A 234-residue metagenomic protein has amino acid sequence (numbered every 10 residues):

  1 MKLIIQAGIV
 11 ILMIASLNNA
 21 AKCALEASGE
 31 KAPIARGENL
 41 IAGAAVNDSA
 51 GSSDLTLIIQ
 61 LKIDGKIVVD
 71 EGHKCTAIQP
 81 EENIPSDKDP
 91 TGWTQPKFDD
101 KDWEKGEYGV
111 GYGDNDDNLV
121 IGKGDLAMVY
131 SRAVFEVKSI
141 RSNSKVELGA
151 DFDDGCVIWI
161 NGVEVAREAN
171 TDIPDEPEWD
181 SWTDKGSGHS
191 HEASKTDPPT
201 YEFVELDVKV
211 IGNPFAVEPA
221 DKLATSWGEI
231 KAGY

Functional and structural regions predicted by a protein language model:
K2-V10: Sec-dependent signal peptide recognition, specifically the positively charged N-region followed immediately by
I14-A21: C-terminal segment of classical bacterial N-terminal signal peptides
C23-D114, E136, K145-D153, I160-W179 (+2 more regions): Accessory carbohydrate-binding/adhesion or oligomerization-edge regions at the termini of glycan-active proteins
G113-Y130, S190-Y201: Extracellular beta-rich ligand/substrate-recognition surface
L126-V129, V137-E147: Extended extracellular/luminal ectodomain segments enriched in beta-structured repeat modules
P174-T196: Beta-strand-rich, non-transmembrane domain signature
V217-Y234: Short acidic, low-complexity intrinsically disordered linear motifs used for protein-protein interactions
